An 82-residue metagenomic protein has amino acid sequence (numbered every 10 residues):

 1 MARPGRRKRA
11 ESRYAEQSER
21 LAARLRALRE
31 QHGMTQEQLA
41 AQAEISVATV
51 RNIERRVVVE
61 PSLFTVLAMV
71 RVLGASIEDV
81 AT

Functional and structural regions predicted by a protein language model:
A2-Q31: A short, Lys/Arg-rich alpha-helix, primarily the initiator
R6, V59, A81-T82: Short, charged recognition helix plus adjacent turn of helix-turn-helix-like nucleic-acid-binding domains
R20, Q31, V58-P61, V72: Helix-turn-helix/winged-helix DNA-binding modules
A23-Q42, A68: Short basic helix-loop element that most often maps to the first helix and adjoining turn of HTH DNA-binding modules
L25, L39-A40, V50-I53, V80: Conserved hydrophobic/aromatic packing and binding residues within compact polymer-binding modules
E44-E60: Recognition helix of helix-turn-helix/homeodomain-like DNA-binding domains that insert into the DNA major groove
F64-D79: DNA major-groove recognition helix of helix-turn-helix/homeodomain DNA-binding modules
